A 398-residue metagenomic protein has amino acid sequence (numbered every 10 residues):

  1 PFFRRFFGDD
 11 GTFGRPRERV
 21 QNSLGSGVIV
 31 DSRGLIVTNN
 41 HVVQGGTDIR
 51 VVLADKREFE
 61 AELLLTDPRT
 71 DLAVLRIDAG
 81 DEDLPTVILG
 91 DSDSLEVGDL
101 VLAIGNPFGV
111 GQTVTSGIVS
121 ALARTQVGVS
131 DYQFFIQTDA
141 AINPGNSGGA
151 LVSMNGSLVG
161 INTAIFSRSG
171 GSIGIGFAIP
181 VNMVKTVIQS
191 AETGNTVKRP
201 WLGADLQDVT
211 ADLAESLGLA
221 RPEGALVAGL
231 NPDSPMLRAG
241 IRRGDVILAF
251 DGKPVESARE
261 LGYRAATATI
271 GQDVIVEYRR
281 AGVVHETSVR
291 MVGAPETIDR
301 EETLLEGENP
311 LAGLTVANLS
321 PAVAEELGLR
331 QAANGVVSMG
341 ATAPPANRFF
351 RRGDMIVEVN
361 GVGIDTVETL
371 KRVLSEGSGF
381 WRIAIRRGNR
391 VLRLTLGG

Functional and structural regions predicted by a protein language model:
P1-D273, R279-A312, A317-A322, P344 (+2 more regions): Serine-dependent protease modules
F6-F7, L396-G398: Short, solvent-exposed mixed-charge patches
E325, R330, G335, M339-R382 (+1 more regions): C-terminal soluble interaction/assembly domains
